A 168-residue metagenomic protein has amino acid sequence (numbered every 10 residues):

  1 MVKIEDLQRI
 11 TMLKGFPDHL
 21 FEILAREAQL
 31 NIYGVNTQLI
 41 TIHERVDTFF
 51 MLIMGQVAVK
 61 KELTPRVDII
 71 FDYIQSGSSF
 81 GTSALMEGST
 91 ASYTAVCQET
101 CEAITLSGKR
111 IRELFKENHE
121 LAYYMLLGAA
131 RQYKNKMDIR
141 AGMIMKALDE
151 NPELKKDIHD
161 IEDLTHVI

Functional and structural regions predicted by a protein language model:
I4-D6: Short, contiguous pre-domain boundary segments
Q8-K60: Regulatory nucleotide-sensing modules
R9, F71-L127: Cyclic-nucleotide recognition modules
F21, A91, R110-N151: A small-molecule sensor/coupling module
L24, I42-E44, T64, G77 (+1 more regions): Short solvent-exposed loop/turn micro-motifs enriched in small/polar/acidic residues
L39, I70-F71: Local beta-strand/beta-hairpin segments that build beta-sheet-rich folds
V57-I69: A short beta-strand-loop-beta hairpin characteristic of the jelly-roll/cupin
A147-I168: Phosphate-/nucleic-acid-contacting segments
